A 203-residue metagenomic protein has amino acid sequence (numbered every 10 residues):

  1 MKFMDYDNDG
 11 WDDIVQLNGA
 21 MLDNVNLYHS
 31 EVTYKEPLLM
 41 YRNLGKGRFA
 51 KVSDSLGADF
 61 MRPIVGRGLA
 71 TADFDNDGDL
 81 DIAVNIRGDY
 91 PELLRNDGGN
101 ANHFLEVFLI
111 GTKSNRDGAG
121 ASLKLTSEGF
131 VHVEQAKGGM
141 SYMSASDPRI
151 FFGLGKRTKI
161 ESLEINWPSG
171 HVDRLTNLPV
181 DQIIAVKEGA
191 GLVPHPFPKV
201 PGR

Functional and structural regions predicted by a protein language model:
K2-M4, A70: Conserved beta-strand position repeated across blades of beta-propeller domains
D7-N8, D75: Outer-membrane beta-barrel channels and translocator barrels
L17-N18: Exposed, low-structure sequence patches enriched in small/polar residues
D23, E31-R203: Gly/Ser/Thr/Pro-enriched helix-cap/hinge segments flanking short amphipathic alpha-helices
